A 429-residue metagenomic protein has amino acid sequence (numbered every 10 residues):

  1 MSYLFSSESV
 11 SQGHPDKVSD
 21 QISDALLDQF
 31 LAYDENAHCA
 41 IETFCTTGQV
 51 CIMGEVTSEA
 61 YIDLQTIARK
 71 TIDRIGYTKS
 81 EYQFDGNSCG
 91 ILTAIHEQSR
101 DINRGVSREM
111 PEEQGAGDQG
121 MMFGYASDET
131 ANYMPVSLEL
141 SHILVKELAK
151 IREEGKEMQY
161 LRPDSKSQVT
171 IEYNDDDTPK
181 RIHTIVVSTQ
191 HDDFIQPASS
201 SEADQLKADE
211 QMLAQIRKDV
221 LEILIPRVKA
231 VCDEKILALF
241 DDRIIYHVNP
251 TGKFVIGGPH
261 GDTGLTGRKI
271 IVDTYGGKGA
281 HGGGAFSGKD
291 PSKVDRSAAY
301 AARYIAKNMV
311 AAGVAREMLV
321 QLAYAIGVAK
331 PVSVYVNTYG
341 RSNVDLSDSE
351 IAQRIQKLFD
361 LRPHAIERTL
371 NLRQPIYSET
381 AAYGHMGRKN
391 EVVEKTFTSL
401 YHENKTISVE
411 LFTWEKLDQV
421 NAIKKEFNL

Functional and structural regions predicted by a protein language model:
M1-A40, V420, E426: N-terminal, positively charged regions that mediate nucleic acid binding
S6, G76-Y77, E81-I256, G387-E391 (+1 more regions): Glycine-rich, mobile lid/loop segments that gate access to catalytic sites or pores
E8-V10, H14-S19, G115-T130, V255-A280 (+2 more regions): Conserved phosphate/anionic-ligand binding catalytic regions in large, soluble enzymes, centered on
Q12-L31, E129-K146, K150, K289-G313: Alpha-helical support elements that line or immediately flank enzyme active sites and cofactor-binding pockets
A37-I41, S165-I171, I244-V248, V314-A325: A short glycine-rich, hydrophobically flanked beta-strand micro-motif that places a catalytic Asp/Glu for divalent metal
C39-E42, G48-V106: Glycine-rich, N-terminal phosphate-binding loop and its surrounding beta-alpha-beta segment
T46, A315-E317, Y324-L429: Internal helix-turn-beta structural module
I270, Y275-L319, K330-N337: C-terminal catalytic subdomain
